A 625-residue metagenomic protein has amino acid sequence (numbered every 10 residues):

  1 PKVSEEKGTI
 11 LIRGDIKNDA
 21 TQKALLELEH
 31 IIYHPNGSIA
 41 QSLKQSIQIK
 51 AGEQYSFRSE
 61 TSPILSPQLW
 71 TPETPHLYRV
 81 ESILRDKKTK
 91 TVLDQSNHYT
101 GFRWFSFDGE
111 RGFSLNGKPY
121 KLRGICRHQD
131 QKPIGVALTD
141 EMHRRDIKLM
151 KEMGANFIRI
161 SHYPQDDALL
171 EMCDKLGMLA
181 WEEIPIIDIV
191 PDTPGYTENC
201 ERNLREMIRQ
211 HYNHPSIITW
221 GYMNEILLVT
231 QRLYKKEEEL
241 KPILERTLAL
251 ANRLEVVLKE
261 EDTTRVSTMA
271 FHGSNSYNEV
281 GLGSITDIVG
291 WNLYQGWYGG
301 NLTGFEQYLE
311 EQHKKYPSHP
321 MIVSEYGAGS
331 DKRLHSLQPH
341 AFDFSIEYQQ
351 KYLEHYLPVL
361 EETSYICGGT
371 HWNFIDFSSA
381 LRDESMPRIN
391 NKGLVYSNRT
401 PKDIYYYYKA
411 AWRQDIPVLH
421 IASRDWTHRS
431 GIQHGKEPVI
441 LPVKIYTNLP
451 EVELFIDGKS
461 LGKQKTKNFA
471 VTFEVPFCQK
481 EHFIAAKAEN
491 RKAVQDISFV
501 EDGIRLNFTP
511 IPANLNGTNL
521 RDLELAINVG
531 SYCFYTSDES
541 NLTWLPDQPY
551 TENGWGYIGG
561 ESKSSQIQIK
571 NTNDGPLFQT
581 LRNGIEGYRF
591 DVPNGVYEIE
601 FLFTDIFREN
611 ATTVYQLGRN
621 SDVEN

Functional and structural regions predicted by a protein language model:
P1-H162, M172, G177-A180, N203 (+8 more regions): Secreted/periplasmic carbohydrate-active enzymes, especially glycoside hydrolases
G8, K17-T21, S216-G221, L227-T230 (+4 more regions): Substrate-binding clefts and catalytic carboxylate motifs of secreted carbohydrate-active enzymes
G101-S106, I125-Q129, R159-M172, I184-D188 (+4 more regions): Short, solvent-exposed turn/loop segments enriched in Gly/Ser/Thr/Pro and often Arg
Y120, L170-L176, M207-P215, V280-G283 (+1 more regions): Acidic (Asp/Glu)-rich catalytic clusters
H143-D146, Q165, L169, Y196 (+5 more regions): Stable alpha-helical elements in mature extracytoplasmic
I158-D166, I189-E198, S274-Y277, G296-Q307: Acidic-and-aromatic substrate-binding clefts and catalytic sites of carbohydrate-active enzymes
M172-L176, G195-C200, L204, G283-S284 (+2 more regions): Short low-complexity, flexible loop/linker segments enriched in glycine and/or proline with clustered acidic
I504-N625: Compositionally biased, intrinsically disordered or flexible polar/acidic segments
